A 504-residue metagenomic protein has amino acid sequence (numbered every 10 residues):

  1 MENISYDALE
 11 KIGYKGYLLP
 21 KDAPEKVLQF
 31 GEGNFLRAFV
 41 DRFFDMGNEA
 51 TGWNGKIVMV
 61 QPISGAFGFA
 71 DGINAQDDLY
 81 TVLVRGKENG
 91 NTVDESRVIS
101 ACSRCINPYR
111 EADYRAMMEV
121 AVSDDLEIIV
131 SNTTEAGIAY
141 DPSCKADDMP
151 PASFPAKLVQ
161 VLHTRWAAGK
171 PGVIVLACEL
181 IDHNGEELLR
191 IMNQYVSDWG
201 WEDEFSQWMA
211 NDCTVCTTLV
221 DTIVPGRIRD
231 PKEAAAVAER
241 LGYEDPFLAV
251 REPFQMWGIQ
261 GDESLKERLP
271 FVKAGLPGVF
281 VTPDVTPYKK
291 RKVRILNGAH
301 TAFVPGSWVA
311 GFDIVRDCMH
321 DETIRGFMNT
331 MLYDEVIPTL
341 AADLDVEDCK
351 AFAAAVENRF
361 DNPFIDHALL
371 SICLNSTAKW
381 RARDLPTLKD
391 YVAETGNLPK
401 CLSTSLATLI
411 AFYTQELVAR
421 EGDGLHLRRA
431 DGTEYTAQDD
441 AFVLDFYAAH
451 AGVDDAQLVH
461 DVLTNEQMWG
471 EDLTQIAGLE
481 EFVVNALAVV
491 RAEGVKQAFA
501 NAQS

Functional and structural regions predicted by a protein language model:
M1-S504: Substrate/ligand-engaging "lid" and interaction regions
